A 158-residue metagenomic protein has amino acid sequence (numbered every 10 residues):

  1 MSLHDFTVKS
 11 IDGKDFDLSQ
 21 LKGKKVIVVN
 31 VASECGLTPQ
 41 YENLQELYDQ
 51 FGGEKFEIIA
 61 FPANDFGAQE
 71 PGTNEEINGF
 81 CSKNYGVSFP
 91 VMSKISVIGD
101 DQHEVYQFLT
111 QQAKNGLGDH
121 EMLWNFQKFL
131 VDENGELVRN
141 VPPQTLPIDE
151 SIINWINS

Functional and structural regions predicted by a protein language model:
M1-S19, T38-P39, E104: N-terminal "domain-start" segment that seeds a small globular fold
K24-V26, E34, T38-N64, N78 (+1 more regions): Conserved helix-turn-beta segment immediately C-terminal to the redox Cys motif in thioredoxin-like folds
V31: Hydrophobic adenine-recognition pocket in adenosine-nucleotide-binding enzymes
N43-E46, E76, E104, F108 (+2 more regions): Alpha-helical elements of Rossmann-like donor-binding domains used by nucleotide-donor carbohydrate transfer enzymes
K55-T73, S88-G99: Thiol-based oxidoreductase modules, predominantly thioredoxin-like and allied folds used for disulfide exchange
E75-L123: Short, internal strand/loop/helix patches that form the active-site neighborhood or redox-interaction surface
Q107, Q111-S158: Thiol-/selenol-based redox modules, centered on thioredoxin-like and closely related oxidoreductase domains
